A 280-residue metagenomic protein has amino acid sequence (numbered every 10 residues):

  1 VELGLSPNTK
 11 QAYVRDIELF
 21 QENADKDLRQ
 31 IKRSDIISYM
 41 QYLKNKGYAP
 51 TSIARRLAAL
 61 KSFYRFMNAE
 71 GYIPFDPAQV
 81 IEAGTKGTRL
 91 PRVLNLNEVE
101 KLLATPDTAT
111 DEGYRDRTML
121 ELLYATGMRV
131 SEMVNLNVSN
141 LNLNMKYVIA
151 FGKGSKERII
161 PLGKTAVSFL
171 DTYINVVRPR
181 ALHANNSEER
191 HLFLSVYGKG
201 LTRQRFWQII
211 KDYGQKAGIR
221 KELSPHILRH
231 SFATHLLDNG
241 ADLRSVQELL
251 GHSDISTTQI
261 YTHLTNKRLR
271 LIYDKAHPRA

Functional and structural regions predicted by a protein language model:
V1-A280: Conserved catalytic core of the tyrosine transesterase superfamily
